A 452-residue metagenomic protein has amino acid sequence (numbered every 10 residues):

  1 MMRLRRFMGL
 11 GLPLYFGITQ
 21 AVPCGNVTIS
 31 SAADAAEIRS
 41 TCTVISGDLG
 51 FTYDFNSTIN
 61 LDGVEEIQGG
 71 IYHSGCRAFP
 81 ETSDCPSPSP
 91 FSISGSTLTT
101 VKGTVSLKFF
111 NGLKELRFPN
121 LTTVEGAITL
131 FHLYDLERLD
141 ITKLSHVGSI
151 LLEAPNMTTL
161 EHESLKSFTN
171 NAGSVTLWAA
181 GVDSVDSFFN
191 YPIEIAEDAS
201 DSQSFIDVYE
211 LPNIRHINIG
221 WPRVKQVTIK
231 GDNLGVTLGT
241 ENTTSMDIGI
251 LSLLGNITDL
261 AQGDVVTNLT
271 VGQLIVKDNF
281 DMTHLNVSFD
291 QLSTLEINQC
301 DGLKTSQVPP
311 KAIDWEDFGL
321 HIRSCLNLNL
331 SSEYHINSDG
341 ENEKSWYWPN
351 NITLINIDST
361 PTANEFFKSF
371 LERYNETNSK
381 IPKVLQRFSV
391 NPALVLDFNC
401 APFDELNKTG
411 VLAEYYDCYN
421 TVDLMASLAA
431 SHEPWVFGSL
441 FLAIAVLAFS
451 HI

Functional and structural regions predicted by a protein language model:
R3-G11, G438-L440: Sec-dependent signal peptide recognition, specifically the positively charged N-region followed immediately by
L12-N26, A426, V446-I452: N-terminal signal peptide
G25-A33, G47-N60, Q68-L113, R117-L136 (+3 more regions): Concave beta-strand-loop units of leucine-rich repeat
V44: Globin-like tetrapyrrole-binding proteins
A429-I452: Cleavable C-terminal sorting propeptides in eukaryotic secreted/cell-surface proteins
